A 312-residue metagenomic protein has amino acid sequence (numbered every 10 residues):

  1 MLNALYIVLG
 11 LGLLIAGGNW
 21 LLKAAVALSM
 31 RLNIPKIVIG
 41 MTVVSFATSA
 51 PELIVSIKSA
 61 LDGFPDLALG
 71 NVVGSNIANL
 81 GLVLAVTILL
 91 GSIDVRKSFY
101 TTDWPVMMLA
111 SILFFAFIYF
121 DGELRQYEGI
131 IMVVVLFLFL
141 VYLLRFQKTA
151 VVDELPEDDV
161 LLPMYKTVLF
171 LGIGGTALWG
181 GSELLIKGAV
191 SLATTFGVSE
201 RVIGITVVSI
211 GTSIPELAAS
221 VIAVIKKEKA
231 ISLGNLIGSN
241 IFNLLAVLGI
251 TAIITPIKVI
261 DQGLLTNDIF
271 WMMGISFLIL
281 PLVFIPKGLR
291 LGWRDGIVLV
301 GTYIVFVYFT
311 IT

Functional and structural regions predicted by a protein language model:
M1-T312: Hydrophobic alpha-helical segments, chiefly the membrane-spanning helices and signal/signal-anchor peptides
